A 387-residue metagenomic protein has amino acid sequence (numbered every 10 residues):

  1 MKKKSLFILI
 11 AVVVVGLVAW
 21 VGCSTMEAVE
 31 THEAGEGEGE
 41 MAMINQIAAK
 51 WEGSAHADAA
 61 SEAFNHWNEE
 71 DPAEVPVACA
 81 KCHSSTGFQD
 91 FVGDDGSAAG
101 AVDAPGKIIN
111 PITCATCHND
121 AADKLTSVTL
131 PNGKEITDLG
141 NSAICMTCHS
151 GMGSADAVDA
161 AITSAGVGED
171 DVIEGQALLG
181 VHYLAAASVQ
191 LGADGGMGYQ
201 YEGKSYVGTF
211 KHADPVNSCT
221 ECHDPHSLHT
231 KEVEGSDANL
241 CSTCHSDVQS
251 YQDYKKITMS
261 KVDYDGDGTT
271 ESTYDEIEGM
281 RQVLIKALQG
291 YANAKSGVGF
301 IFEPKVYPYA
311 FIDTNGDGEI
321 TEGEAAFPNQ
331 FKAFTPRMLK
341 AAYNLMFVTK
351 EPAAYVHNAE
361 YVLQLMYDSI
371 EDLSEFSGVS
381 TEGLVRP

Functional and structural regions predicted by a protein language model:
M1-S5: Positively charged n-region of N-terminal signal peptides that target proteins for export
L6-G16: Sec-dependent N-terminal signal peptides
A19-G22: C-terminal motif of bacterial Sec signal peptides marking the signal peptidase cleavage site
T25-S142, T147-V233: Sequence context of c-type cytochrome heme-c attachment sites
Q46, V77, G140-A143, D214-N217 (+7 more regions): Generic recognition of stable, solvent-exposed alpha-helical segments in well-folded globular domains
E135, S142-M152, T220-D263, T273 (+1 more regions): Extracytoplasmic, non-cytosolic globular domains
S246, K255, V262-P387: Mature extracytoplasmic or organellar-lumen-exposed domains after removal of signal/transit peptides
